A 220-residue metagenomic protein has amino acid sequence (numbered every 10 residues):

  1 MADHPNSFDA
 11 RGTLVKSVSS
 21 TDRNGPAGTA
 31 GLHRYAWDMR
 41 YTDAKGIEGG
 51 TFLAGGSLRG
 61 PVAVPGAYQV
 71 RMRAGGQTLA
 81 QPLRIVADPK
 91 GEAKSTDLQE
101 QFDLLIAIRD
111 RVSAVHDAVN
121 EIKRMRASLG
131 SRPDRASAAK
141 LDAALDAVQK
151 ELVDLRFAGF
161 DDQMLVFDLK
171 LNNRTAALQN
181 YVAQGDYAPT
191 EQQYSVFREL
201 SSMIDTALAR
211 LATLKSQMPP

Functional and structural regions predicted by a protein language model:
M1-V18, R23, M72: Extended low-complexity, serine/threonine- and proline-enriched intrinsically disordered segments
L14-R59: Glycine-centered tight-turn motifs at strand-turn-strand junctions
T42-I47, R73-Q81: Short acidic/polar inter-strand loop motif in beta-rich domains
P61-V64: Surface-exposed, short loops/turns at beta-strand junctions within beta-sandwich domains
A74, L83, A114-P220: Mature extracytoplasmic or organellar-lumen-exposed domains after removal of signal/transit peptides
A80-H116: Low-complexity, Pro/Ser/Thr- and charge-rich linker/hinge segments at domain boundaries
